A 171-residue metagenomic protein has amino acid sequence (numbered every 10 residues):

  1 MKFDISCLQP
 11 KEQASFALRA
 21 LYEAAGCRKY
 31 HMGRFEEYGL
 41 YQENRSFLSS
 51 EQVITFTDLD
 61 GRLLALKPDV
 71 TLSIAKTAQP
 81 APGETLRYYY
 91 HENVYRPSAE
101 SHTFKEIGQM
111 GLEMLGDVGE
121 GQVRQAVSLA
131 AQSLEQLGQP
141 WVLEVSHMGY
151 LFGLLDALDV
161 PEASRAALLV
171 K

Functional and structural regions predicted by a protein language model:
M1-C7, Q13-L72, K76-K171: Extended, charged alpha-beta segments that form solvent-exposed binding/catalytic grooves in nucleic-acid-handling
